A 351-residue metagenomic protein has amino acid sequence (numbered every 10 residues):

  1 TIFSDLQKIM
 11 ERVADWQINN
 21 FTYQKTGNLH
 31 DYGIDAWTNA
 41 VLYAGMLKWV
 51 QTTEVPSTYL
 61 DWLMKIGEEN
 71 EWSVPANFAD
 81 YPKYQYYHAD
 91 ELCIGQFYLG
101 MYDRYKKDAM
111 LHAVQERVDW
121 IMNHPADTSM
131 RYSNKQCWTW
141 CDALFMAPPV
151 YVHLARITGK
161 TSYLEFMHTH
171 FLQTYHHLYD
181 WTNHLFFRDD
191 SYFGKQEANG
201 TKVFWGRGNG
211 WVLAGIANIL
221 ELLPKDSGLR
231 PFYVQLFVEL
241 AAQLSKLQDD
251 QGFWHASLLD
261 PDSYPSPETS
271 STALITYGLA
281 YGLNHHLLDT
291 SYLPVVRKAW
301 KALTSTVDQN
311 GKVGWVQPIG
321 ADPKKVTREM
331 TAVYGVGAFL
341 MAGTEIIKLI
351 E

Functional and structural regions predicted by a protein language model:
I2-A40, L47-K48, T52-A89, C93-G95 (+4 more regions): CBM-like carbohydrate-recognition segments
K8, V13, L29, D35 (+7 more regions): Alpha-helical protein-protein interaction elements
T22, D127, Y192-F193, P224 (+1 more regions): General secondary-structure edge motif
S57-T58, D127-T128, S227: Short, glycine/charged-enriched secondary-structure capping and boundary segments
D61, W72-S191, A198-G200, N310: Extended ligand-binding groove/face enriched in aromatic
R131, D189-G194, P318-K325: The feature captures the short pre-catalytic strand/loop hairpin that immediately precedes and shapes the active-site
C141-F145, P149-L258, P265-T276, S291-V316 (+3 more regions): Extended ligand-binding clefts on enzyme/binding-domain cores
